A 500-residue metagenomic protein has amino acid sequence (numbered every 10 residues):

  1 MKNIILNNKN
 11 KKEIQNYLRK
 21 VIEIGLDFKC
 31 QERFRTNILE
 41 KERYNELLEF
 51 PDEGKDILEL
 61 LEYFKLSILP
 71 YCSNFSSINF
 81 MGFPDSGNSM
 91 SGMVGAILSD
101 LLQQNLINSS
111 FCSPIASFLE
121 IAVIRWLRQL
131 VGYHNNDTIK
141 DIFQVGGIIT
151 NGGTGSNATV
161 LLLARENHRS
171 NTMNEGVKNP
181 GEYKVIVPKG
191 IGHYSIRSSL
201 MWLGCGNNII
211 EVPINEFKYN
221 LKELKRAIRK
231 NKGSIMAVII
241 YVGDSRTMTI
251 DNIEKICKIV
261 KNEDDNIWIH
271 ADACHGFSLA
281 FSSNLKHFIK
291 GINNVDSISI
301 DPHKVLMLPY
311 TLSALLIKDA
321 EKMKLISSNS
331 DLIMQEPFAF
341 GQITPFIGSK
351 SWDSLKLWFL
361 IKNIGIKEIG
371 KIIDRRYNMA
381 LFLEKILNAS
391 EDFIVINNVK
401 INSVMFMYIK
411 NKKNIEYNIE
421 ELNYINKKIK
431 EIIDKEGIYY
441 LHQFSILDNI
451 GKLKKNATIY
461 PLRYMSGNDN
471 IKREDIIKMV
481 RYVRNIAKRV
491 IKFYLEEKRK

Functional and structural regions predicted by a protein language model:
M1-Q144, E431-I450, L462-I471, K478-V483: N-terminal entrance/gating region of PLP-dependent enzymes' catalytic architecture
K41, T344-K350, S354-R375, E384-I425 (+2 more regions): Conserved small-domain helix->loop->beta segment predominantly found in fold-type I
G82, G190-G192, E216, G243-S245 (+11 more regions): Short, glycine-/Ser/Thr-/acidic-enriched flexible segments
L98, E120, I124-L127, S156-A164 (+2 more regions): Buried hydrophobic packing segments
R128-L162, I210-V212: Short loop-beta-helix segment that forms the pyridoxal 5′-phosphate
S156-K324: Conserved PLP-enzyme active-site core in the AAT-like
R226, E254-I259, F382, Y424 (+2 more regions): Alpha-helical scaffolding segments of alpha/beta enzyme cores, especially the outer helices of TIM-barrel or partial
K290-E391, N397: Active-site C-terminal subdomain of aminotransferase-like
